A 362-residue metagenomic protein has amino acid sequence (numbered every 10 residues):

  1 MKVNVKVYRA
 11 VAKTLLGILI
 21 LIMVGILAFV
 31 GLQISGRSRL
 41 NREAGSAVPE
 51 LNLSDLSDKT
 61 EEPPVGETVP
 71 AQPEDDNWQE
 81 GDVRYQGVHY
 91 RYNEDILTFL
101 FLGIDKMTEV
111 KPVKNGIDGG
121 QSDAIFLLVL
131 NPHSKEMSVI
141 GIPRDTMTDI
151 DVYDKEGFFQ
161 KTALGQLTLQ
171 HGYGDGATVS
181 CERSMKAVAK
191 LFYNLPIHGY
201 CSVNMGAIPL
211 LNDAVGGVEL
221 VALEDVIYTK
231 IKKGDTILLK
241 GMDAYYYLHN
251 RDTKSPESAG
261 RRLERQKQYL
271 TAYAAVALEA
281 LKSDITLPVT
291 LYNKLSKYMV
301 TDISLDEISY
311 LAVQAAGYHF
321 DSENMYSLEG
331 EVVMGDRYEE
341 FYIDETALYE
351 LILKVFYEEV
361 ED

Functional and structural regions predicted by a protein language model:
V3, V7, G17, A28-D362: Non-catalytic, solvent-exposed segments at the cell envelope interface
K13-L21: Sec-dependent N-terminal signal peptides
M23-I26: Helical transmembrane-bundle signal
